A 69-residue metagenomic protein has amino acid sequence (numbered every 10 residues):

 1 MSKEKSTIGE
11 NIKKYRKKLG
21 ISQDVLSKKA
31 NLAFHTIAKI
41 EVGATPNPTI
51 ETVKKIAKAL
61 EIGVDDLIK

Functional and structural regions predicted by a protein language model:
M1-K18: A short, Lys/Arg-rich alpha-helix, primarily the initiator
Y15, T49-I50: Short, Lys/Arg-enriched C-terminal cap helix and immediately downstream tail that follows
K17, K28, K58: Alpha-helical residues within the helix-turn-helix
I21-I40: Short alpha-helical DNA-recognition segment
K39-V42, K69: Short, conserved catalytic or interaction motifs in soluble domains
T45-P46: Gly/Pro-rich interdomain helix-loop hinge
E51-D66: DNA major-groove recognition helix of helix-turn-helix/homeodomain DNA-binding modules
